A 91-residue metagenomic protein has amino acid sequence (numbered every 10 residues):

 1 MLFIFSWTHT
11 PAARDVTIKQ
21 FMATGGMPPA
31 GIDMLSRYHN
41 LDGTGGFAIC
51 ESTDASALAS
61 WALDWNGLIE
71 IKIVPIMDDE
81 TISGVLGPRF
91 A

Functional and structural regions predicted by a protein language model:
M1-A91: Conserved, structured core segments of small domains
